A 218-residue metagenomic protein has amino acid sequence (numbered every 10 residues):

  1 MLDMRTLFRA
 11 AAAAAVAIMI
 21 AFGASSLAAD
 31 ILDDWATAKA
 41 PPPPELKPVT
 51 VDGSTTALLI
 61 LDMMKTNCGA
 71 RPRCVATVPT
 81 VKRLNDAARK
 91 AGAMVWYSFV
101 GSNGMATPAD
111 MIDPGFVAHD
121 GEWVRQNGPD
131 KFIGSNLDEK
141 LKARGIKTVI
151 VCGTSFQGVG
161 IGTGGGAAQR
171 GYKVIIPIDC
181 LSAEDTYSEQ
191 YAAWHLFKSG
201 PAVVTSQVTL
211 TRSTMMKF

Functional and structural regions predicted by a protein language model:
L2, A28-A57, R83-D86, K90 (+1 more regions): Active-site-adjacent betaalpha module
L2-A13: Bacterial N-terminal signal peptides that target proteins for export
R5-T6, I20, T80, V159: Residues at the start of alpha-helices and the adjacent loop-to-helix junctions
A12-G23: Bacterial N-terminal signal peptides
I60-L61, A93-V100: Short beta-strand segments at enzyme active-site cores
M64-G69: Short acidic, Gly/Ser-rich segments with clustered Asp/Glu that frequently serve as metal-coordination loops in enzyme
R71-A88: …and closely analogous acidic/polar surface helices at protein-protein or active-site interfaces in A-domain-like
